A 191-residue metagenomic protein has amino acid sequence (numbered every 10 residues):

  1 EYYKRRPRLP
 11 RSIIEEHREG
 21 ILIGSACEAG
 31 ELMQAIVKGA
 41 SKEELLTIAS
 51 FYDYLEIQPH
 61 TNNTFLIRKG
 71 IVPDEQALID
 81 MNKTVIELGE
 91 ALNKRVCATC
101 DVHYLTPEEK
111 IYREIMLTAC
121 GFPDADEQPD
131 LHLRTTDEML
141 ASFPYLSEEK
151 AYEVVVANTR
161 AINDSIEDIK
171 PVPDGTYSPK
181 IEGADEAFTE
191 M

Functional and structural regions predicted by a protein language model:
E1-M191: Phosphodiester-processing cores and adjacent nucleic acid-binding clamps
